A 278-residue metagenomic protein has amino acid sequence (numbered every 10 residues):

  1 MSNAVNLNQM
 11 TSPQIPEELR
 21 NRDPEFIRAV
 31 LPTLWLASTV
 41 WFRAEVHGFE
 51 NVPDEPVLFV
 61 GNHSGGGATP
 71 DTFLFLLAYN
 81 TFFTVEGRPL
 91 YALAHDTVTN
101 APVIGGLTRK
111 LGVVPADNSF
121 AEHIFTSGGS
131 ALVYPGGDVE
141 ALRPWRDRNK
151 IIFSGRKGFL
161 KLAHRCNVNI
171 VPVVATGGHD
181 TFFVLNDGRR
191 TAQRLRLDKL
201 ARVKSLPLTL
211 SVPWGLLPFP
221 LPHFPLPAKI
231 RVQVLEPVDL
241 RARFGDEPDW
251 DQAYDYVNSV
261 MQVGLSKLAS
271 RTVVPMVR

Functional and structural regions predicted by a protein language model:
M1-F120, D187-G188, S266-R278: Membrane-anchoring hydrophobic helices of lipid-metabolizing enzymes
S2-F26, E122-R278: Non-catalytic C-terminal accessory region of glycerolipid acyltransferases and related lyso-lipid remodeling enzymes
